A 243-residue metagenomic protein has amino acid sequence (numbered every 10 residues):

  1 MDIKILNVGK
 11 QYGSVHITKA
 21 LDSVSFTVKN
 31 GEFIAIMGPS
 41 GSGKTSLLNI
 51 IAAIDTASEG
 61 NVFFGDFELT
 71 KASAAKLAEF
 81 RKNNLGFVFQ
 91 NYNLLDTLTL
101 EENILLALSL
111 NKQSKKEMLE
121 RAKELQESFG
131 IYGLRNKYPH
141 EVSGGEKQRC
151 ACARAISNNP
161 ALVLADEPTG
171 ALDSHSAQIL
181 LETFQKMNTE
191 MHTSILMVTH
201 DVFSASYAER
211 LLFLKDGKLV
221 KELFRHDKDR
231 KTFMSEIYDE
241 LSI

Functional and structural regions predicted by a protein language model:
M1-D2, I243: Short, Lys/Arg-enriched, disordered terminal segments
D2-L214: ABC family nucleotide-binding domain
K218-S242: Conserved beta-strand-loop-alpha-helix hinge in the C-terminal portion of ABC ATPase nucleotide-binding domains
